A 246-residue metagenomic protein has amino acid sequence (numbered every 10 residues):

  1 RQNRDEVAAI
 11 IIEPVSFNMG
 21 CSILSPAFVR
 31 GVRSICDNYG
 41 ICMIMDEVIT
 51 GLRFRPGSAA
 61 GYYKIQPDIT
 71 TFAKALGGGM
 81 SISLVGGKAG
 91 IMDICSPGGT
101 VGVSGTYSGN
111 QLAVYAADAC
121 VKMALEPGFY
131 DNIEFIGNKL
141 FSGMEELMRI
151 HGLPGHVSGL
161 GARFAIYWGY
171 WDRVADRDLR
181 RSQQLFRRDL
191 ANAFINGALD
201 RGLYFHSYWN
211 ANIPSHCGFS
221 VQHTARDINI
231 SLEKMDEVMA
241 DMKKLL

Functional and structural regions predicted by a protein language model:
R1-L246: Conserved N-terminal phosphate-binding loop of PLP-dependent enzymes in the Aspartate aminotransferase
